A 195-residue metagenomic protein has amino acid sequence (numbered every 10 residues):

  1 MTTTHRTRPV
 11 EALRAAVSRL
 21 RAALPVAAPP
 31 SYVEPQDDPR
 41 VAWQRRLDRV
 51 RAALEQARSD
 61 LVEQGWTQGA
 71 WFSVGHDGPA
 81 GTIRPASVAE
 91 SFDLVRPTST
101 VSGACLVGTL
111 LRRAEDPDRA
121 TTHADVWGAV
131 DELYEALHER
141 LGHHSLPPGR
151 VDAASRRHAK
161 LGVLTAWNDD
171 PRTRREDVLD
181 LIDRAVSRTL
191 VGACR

Functional and structural regions predicted by a protein language model:
M1-G103, V107, L111-R195: Domain-length accessory/inserted modules outside core catalytic folds
